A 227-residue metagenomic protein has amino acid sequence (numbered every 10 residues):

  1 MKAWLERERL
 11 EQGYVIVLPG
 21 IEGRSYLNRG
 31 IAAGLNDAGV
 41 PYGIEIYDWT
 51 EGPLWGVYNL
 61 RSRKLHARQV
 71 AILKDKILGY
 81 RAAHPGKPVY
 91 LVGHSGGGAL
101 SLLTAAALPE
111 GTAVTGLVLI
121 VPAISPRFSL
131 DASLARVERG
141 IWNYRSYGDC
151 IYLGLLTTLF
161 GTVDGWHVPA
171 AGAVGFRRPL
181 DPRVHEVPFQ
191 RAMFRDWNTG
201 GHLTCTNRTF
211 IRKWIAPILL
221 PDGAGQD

Functional and structural regions predicted by a protein language model:
M1, G96, A224-D227: Polar low-complexity intrinsically disordered regions
M1-E8: Short N-terminal or domain-adjacent regulatory/targeting segments
E6, A107-I120, K213-D227: Repeat-unit-sized solenoid/scaffold elements
R9-G13: A short, charged/proline- and glycine-enriched loop that marks the coil->beta-strand transition at the N-terminal
V15, I21-A171: Serine-dependent carboxylesterase/thioesterase catalytic core of lipase-like alpha/beta-hydrolase/SGNH enzymes
Y152-D227: C-terminal catalytic-base region of ester-bond hydrolases, centering on the histidine of the charge-relay
